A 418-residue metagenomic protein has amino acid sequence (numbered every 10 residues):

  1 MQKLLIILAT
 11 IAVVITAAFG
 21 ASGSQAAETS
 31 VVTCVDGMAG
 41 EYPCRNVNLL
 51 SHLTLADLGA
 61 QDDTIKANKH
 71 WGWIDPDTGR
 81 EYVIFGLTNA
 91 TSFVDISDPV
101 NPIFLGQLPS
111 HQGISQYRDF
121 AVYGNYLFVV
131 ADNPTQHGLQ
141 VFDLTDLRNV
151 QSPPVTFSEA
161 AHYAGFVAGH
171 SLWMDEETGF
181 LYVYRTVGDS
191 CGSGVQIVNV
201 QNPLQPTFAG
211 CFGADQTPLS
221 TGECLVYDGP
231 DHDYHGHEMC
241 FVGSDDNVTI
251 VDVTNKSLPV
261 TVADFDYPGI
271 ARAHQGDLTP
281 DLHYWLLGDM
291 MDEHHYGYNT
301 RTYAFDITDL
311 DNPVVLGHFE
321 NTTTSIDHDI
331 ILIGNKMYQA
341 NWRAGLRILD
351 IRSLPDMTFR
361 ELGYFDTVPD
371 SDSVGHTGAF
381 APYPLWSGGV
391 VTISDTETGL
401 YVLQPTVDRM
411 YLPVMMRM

Functional and structural regions predicted by a protein language model:
M1-L4: Positively charged n-region of N-terminal signal peptides that target proteins for export
I7-A18: Bacterial N-terminal signal peptides
A21-V414: Feature marking well-ordered beta-strand scaffolds used for ligand recognition
R417-M418: Short, solvent-exposed mixed-charge patches
